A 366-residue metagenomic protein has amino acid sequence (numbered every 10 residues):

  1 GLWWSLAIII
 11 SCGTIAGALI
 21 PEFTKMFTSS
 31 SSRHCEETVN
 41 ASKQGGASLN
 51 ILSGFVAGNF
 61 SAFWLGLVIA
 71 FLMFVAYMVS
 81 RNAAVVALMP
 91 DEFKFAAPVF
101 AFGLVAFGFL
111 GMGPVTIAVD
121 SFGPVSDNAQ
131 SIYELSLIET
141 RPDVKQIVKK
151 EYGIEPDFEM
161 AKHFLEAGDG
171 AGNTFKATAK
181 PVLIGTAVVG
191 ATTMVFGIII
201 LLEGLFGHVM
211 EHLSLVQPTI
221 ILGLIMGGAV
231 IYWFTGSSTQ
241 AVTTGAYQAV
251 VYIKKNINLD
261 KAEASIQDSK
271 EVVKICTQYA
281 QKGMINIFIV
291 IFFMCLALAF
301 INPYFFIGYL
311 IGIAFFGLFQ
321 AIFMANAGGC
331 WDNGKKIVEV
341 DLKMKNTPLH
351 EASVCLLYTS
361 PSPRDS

Functional and structural regions predicted by a protein language model:
L2, M78-P98, I199-T219: Membrane-interfacial helix-loop-helix connectors in multipass membrane proteins
W4, E36-S61, M160-A179, E211-L215 (+2 more regions): Membrane-interface segments at loop-to-transmembrane junctions
S5-A18, F107-G108, L224-G227: Alpha-helical transmembrane segments
T24-Q44, T116-E151, S237-D260, M324-L349: Juxtamembrane helix-loop transition segments at the membrane interface in multi-pass membrane proteins
F55-G66, K180-G185, A280-F288, R364: Select subsegments of transmembrane alpha-helices in polytopic membrane proteins, especially boundary-proximal
F60-A83, K94-F107, V189, V195 (+2 more regions): Long hydrophobic segments that form regular secondary structure
F158, K162, A187-V216, I220-L349 (+1 more regions): Extended, low-charge hydrophobic alpha-helical regions
Y358-D365: Conserved small/polar residues in nucleotide/adenosyl-binding loops
